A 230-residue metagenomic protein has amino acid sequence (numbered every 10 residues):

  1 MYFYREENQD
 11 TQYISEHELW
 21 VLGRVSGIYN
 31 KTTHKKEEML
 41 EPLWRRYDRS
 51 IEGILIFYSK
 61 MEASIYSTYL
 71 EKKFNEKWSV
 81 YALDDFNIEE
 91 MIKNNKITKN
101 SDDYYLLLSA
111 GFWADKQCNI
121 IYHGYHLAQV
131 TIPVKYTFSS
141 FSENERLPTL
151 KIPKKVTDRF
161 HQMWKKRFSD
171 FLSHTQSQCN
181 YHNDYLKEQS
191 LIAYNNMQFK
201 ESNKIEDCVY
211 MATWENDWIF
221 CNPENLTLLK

Functional and structural regions predicted by a protein language model:
M1-I54, K60-K230: Conserved NAD+-utilizing ADP-ribose enzyme module
